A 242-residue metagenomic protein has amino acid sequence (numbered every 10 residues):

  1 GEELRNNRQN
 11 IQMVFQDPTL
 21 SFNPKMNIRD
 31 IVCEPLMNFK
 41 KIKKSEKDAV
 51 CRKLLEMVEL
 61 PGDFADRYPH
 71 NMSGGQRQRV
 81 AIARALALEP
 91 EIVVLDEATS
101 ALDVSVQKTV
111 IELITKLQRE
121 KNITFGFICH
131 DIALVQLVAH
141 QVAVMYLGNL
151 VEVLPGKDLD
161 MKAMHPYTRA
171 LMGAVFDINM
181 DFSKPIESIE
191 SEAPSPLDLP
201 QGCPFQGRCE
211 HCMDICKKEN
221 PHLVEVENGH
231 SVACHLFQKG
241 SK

Functional and structural regions predicted by a protein language model:
G1-E2, M26-E46, E59, L154: ABC-type ATPase nucleotide-binding domains, specifically the catalytic core motifs of the NBD
L4, L154-K242: Charged, flexible cofactor/metal-binding loops and thiol motifs
S45-D63, R169-G173: Conserved ABC ATPase "signature" region
Y68-M72, Q76: Conserved ABC ATPase signature
A87-E91: A short, proline-enriched helix->beta-strand linker immediately N-terminal to the Walker B motif in ABC-type P-loop
V93-D96: Catalytic Walker B motif of ABC-type/P-loop ATPase nucleotide-binding domains
A98, L102, V106-K184: P-loop NTP-binding/switch modules centered on Walker-like glycine-rich loops
